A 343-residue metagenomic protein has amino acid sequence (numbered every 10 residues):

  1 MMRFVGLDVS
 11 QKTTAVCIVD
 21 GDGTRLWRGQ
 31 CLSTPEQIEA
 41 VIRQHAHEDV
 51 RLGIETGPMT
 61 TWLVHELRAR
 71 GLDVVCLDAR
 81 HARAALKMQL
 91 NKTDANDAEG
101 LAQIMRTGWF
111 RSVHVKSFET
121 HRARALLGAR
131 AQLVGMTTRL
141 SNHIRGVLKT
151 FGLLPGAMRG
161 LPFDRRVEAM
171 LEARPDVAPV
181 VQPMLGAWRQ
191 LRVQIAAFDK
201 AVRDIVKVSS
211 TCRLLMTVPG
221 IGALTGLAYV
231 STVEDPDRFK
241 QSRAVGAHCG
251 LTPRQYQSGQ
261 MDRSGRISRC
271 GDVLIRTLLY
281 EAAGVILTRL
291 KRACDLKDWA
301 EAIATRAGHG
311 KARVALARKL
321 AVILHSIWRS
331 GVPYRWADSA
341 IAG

Functional and structural regions predicted by a protein language model:
M2-D20, L101: Gly/Thr-rich phosphate-binding beta-strand-loop-beta motif of the actin/hexokinase/Hsp70
K12-E36: Short glycine-rich, Thr/Ser-proximal phosphate-binding strand/loop in the N-terminal lobe of ATP-dependent enzymes
G29, T34, L214-T217, A223 (+2 more regions): Phosphate-backbone recognition surface of nucleic-acid-processing proteins
P35-R51: Short, basic/hydrophobic alpha-helical segments
D49-G57, L101: Acidic beta-strand-to-loop metal/phosphate-binding motif
V75-G128, Q132, V167-L171, M261-C270 (+1 more regions): Short alpha-helix plus adjacent loop in nuclease-associated cores
G128-L214: Glycine-rich, often acidic, oxyanion-interacting loops/wings at catalytic, nucleic-acid, or phospho-protein interfaces
A304-G343: Basic, amphipathic alpha-helical segments enriched in Lys/Arg and hydrophobic/aromatic residues
